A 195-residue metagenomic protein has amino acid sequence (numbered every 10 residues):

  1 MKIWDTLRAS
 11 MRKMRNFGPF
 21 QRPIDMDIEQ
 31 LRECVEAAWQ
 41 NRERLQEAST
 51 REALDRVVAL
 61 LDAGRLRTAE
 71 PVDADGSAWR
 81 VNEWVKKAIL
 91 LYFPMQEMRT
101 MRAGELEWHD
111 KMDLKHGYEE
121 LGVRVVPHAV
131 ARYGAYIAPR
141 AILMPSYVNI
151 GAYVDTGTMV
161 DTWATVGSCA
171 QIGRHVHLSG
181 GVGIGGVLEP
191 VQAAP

Functional and structural regions predicted by a protein language model:
M1, M11-M14: Methionine residue identity
K2-I3, L7, F20-V123: Terminal amphipathic alpha-helical/low-complexity segments used for targeting or macromolecular assembly
V123-P195: Structural signal for interior beta-strand "rungs" in well-ordered beta-sheet cores of soluble enzyme domains
